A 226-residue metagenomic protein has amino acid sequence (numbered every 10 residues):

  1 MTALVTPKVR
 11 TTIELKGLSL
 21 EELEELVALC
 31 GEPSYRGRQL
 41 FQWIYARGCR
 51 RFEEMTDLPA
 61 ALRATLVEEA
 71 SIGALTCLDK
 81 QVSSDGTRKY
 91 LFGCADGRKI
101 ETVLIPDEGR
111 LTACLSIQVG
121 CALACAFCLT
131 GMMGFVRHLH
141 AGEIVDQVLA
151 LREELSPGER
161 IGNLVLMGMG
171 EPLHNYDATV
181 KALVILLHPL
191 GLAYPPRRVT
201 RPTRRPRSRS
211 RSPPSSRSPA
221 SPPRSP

Functional and structural regions predicted by a protein language model:
M1-L111: Flexible, acidic/Gly-rich N-terminal and inter-domain linker regions that tether and position cofactor-handling modules
R98-A220: Conserved Radical SAM active-site core
P222-P226: Flexible internal linker/loop segments at domain or repeat junctions
